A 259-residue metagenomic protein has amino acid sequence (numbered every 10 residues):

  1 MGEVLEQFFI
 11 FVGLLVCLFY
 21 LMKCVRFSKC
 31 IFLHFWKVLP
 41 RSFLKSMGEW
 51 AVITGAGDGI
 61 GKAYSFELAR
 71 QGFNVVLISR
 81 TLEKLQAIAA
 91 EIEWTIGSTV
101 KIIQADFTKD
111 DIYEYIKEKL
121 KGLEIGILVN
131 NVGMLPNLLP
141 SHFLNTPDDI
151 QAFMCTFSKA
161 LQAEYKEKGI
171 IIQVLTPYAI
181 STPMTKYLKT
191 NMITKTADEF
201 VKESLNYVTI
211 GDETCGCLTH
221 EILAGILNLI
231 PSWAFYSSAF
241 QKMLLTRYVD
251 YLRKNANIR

Functional and structural regions predicted by a protein language model:
M1-W50, F235-R259: Non-catalytic terminal and boundary segments that flank Rossmann-like NAD(P)-dependent oxidoreductase
W50, G57-G59, T81: Conserved glycine-rich cofactor-binding loop
T54-G55, Q104, I125-M134, Q173 (+1 more regions): Rossmann-fold scaffold of SDR-type NAD(P)-dependent oxidoreductases
L68: Aromatic pocket-lining residues of Rossmann-like dinucleotide-binding sites
Q71-A87: Conserved glycine-rich Rossmann-like NAD(P)H-binding loop of the short-chain dehydrogenase/reductase
I92-D111: Rossmann-fold cofactor-recognition segment
K109, E114, E118, L135-I150: Conserved mid-core segment of classical short-chain dehydrogenase/reductases
A160-S238: SDR active-site lid
